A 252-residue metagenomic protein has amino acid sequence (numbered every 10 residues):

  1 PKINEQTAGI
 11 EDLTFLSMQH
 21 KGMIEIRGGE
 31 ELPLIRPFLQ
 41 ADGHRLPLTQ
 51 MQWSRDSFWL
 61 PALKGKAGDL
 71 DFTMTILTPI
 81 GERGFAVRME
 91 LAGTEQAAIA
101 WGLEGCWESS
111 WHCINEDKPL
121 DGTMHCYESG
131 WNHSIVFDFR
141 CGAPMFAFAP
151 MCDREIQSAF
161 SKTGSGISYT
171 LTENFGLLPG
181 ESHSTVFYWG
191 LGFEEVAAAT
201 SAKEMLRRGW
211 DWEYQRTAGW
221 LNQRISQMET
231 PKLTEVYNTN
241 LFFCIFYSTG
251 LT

Functional and structural regions predicted by a protein language model:
P1-K64, V136-A149, Q215-E229: An extended acidic
R55-G81: Low-complexity, acidic Ser/Thr/Pro/Gly-rich terminal tails and inter-domain linkers that flank the onset of structured
D71, L77-T252: Acidic/polar, glycine-enriched structural segments that form the non-catalytic walls/loops of the carbohydrate-binding
